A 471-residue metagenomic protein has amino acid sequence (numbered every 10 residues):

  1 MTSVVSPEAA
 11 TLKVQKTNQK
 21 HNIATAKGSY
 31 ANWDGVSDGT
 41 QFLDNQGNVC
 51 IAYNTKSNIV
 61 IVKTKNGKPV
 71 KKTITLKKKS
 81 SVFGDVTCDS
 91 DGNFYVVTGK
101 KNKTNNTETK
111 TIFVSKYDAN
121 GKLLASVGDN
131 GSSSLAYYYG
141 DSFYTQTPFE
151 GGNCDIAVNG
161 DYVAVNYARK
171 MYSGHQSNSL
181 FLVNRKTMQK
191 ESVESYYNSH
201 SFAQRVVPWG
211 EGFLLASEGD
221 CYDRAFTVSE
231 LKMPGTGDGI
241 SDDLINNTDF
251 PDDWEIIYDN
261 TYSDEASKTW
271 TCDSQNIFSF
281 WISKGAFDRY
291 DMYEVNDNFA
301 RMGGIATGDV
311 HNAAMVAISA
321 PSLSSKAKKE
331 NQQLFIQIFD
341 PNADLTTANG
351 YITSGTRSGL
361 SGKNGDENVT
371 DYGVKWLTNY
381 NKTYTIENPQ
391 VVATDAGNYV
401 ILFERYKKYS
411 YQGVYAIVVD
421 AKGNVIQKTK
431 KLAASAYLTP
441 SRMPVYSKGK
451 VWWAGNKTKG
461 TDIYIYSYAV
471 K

Functional and structural regions predicted by a protein language model:
T2-T11: Sec-dependent signal peptide cleavage junction
A10-K471: Extracellular, repeat-based ectodomains that mediate carbohydrate processing or recognition
